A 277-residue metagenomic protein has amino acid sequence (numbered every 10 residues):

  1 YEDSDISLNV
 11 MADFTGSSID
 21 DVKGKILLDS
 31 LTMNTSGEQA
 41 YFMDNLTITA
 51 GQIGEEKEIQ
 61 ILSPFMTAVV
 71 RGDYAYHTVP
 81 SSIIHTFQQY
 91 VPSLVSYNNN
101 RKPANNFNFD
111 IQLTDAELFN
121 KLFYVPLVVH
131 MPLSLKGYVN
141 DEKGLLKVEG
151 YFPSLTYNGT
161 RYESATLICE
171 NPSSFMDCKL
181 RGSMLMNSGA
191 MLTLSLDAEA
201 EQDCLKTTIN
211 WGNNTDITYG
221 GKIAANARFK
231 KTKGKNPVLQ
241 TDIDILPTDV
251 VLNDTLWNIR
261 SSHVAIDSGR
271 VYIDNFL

Functional and structural regions predicted by a protein language model:
Y1-L277: Interface amphipathic segments
